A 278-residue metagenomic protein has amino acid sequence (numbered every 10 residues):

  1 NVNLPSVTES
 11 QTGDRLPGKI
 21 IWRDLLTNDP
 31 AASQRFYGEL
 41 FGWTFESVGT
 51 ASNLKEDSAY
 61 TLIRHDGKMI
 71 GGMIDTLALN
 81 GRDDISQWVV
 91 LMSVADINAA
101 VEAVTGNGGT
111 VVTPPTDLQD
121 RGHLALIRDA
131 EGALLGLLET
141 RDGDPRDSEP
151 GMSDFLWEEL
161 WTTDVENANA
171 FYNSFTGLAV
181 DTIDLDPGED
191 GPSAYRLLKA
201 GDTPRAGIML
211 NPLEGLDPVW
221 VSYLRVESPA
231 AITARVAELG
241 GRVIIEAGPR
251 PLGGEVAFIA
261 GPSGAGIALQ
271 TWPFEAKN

Functional and structural regions predicted by a protein language model:
N1-E9, W43-D83, D129-R141, T182-V219 (+2 more regions): Conserved short beta-strand elements that form part of the metal-binding/catalytic scaffold of enzyme active sites
N1-Q34, Q87-M92, L138-A170, F175-D181 (+2 more regions): N-terminal beta-strand motif that seeds the catalytic metal site of vicinal oxygen chelate
E9-S10, I21, A59, W88 (+4 more regions): Residue-level marker for the onset of beta-strands and adjacent loop->beta junctions in well-ordered domains
R15-P17, I21-K68, G106, P114-G122 (+2 more regions): Core segments of cupin and vicinal oxygen chelate
D29-A31, R64-M69, V90-A130, V165 (+2 more regions): Vicinal oxygen chelate
A78, Q119-D120, T140-G143, P251-L252 (+1 more regions): A short acidic/small-residue loop/turn micro-motif
D120-G122, L134, D144-R146: Short, well-ordered, mixed-charge alpha-helical segments that flank or form enzyme active sites
